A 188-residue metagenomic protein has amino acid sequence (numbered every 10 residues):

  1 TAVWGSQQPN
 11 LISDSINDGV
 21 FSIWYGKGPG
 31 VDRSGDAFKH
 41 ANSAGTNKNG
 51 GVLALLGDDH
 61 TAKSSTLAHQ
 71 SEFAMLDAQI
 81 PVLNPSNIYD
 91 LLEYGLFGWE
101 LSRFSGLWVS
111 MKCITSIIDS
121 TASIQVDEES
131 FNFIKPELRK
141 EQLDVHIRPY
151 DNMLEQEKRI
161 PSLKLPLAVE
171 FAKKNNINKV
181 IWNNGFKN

Functional and structural regions predicted by a protein language model:
T1-R103, I114: Thiamine diphosphate
P85-N188: Flexible, low-complexity linker and terminal segments
